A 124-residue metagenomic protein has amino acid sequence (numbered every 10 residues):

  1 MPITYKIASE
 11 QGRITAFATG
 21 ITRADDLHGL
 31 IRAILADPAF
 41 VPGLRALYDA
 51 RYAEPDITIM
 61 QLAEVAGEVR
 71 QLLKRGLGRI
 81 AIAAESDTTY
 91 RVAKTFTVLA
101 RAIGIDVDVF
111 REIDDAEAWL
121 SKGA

Functional and structural regions predicted by a protein language model:
M1-A124: Amphipathic, Lys/Arg-enriched alpha-helical "gate/interface" segment within cytosolic domains that mediates
